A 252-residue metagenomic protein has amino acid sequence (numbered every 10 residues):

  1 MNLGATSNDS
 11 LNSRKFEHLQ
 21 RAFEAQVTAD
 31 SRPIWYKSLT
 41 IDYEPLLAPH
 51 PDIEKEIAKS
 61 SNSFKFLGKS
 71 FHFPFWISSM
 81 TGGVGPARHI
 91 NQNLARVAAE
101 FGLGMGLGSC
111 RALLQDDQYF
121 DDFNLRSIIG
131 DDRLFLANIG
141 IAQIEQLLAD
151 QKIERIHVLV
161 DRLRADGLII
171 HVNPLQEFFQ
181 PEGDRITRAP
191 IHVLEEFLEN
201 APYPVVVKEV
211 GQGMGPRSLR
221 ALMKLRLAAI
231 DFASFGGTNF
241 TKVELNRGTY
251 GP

Functional and structural regions predicted by a protein language model:
M1-L67, F71: An N-cap/entry alpha-helix motif that binds or orients negatively charged groups
L19, R88-I90, L168: Short, Φ-rich (hydrophobic/aromatic) sequence segments
I57-G68, N91-A95, Y119-I128, R155-L159: Short, charged beta->alpha transition segments
F66-Q118: Active-site cofactor/substrate anionic-group-binding motifs, chiefly glycine- and Lys/Arg-rich phosphate-binding loops
W76-T81, S109, I139-Q143, Y203-V205: Short, basic, glycine/proline-bearing loop/turn elements
A87-I90, D116-F120, Q146-D150, Q180-P181: Short, conserved acidic/polar surface loops in the N-terminal third of protein domains
A95-R96, E100, D131-F135, A142-P252: Alpha/beta enzyme core
E100-A142: A gly/proline- and charged-residue-enriched helix-loop-helix capping module
